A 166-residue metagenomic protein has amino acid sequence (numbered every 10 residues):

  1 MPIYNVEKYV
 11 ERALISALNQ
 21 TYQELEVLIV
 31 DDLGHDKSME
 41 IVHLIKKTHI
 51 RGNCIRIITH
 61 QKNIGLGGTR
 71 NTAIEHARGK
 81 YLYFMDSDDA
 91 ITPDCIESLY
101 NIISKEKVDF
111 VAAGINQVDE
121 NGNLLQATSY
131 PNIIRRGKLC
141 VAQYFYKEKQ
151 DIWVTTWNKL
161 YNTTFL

Functional and structural regions predicted by a protein language model:
M1-L166: Nucleotide-sugar donor-binding/catalytic module of glycosyltransferases that assemble extracellular/cell-envelope
